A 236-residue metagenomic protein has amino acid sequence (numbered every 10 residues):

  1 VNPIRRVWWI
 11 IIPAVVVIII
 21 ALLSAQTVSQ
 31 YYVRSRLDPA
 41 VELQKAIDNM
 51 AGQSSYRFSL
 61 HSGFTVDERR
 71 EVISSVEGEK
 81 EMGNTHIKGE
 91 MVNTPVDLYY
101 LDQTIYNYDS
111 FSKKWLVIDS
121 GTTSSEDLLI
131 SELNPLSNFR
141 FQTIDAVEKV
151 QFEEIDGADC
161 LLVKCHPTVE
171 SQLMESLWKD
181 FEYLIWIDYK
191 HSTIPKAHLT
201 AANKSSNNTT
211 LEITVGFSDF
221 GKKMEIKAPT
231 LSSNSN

Functional and structural regions predicted by a protein language model:
N2-N84, K222-N236: N-terminal leader/targeting segments and the immediate start of mature chains
S35, Y108-E175: Flexible, processing/modification-adjacent segments and terminal tails in exported/periplasmic/extracellular proteins
E42-Q44, A146-Q151, E182: Short structured motifs
A51-R57, V76-I87, L98-I105, A158 (+2 more regions): Short, solvent-exposed coil/turn segments at beta-strand boundaries
L60-F64, G89-V92, D109-F111, H198-N203: Beta-turn initiation residues at beta-strand->coil junctions
V66-R70, M91-D97, S205-N207: Solvent-exposed loop/turn segments connecting transmembrane beta-strands in outer-membrane beta-barrel proteins
S75-E132: An acidic-aromatic
D156-N234: Gly/Pro-enriched, hydrophobic low-complexity segments that function as extracytoplasmic propeptides/linkers
